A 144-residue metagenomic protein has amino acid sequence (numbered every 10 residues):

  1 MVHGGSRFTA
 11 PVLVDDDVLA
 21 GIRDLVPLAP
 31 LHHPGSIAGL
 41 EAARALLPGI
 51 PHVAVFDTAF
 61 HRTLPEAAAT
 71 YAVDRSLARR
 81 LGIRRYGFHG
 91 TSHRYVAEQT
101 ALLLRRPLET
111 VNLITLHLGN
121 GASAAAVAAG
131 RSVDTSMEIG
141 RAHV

Functional and structural regions predicted by a protein language model:
M1-H32, P51-V53, A59-A68: Short beta-strand-loop/turn "lid" adjacent to the catalytic site in phosphate-handling enzymes
G5, V14-D16, H33-G39, L46-A54 (+3 more regions): Non-transmembrane, aqueous-exposed alpha-helical and coiled segments at domain scale
D16-D17, I37-E41, R62, Y71-D74: A sequence-level detector of short, solvent-exposed, charge-rich linear segments
G21-G39, R80-G87, S92-R94: A gly/proline- and charged-residue-enriched helix-loop-helix capping module
V26, R44-L47, T100-L104: Structural signal for hydrophobic packing residues in well-ordered secondary-structure cores of soluble enzyme domains
T63-R141: Glycine-rich phosphate-binding loop of actin/hexokinase-like ATP-binding domains
